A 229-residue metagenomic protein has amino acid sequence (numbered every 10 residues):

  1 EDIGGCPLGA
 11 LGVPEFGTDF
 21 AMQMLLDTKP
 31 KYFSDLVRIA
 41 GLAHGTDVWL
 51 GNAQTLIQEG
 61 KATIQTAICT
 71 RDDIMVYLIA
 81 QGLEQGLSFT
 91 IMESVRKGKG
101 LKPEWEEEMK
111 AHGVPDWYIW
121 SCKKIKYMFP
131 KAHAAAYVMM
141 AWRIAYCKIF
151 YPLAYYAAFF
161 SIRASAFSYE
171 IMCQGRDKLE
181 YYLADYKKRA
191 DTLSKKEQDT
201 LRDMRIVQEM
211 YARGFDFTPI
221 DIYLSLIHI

Functional and structural regions predicted by a protein language model:
E1-I227: Noncatalytic, beta-rich nucleic-acid-contacting surfaces in large DNA/RNA-processing enzymes
